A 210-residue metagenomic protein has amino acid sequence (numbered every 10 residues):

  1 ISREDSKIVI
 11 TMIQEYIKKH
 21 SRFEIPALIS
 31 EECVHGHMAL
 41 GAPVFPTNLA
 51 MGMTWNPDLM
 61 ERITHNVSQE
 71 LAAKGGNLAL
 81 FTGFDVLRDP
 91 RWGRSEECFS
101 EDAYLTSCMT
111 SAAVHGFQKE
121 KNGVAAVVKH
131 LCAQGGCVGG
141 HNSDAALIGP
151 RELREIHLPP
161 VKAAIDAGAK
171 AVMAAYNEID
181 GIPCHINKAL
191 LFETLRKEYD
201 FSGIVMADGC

Functional and structural regions predicted by a protein language model:
I1-C210: Glycoside hydrolase catalytic-domain context in secreted enzymes
